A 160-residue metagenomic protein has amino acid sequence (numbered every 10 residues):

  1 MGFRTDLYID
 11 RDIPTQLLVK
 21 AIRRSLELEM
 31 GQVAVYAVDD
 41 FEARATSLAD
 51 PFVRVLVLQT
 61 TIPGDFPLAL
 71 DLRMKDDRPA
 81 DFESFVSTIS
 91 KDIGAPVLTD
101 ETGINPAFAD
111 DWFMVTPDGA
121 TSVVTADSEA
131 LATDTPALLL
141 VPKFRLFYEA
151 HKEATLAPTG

Functional and structural regions predicted by a protein language model:
M1-D40: N-terminal "first-domain core" detector
F3-T5, D65-P67, G94-A95, A109-D111: Short, surface-exposed beta-edge/turn micro-motifs
D10-D12, L72-K75, I89: Structural motif
T15, D65, D76-D81, N105-F108 (+1 more regions): Short, surface-exposed beta-strand/loop "edge" segments at domain boundaries and coil↔beta transitions
M30-P79: Short, intrinsically disordered low-complexity segments
D77-V97: Short, hydrophobic/π-rich interface segment
L98-G160: Acidic, proline/glycine-rich low-complexity IDRs
